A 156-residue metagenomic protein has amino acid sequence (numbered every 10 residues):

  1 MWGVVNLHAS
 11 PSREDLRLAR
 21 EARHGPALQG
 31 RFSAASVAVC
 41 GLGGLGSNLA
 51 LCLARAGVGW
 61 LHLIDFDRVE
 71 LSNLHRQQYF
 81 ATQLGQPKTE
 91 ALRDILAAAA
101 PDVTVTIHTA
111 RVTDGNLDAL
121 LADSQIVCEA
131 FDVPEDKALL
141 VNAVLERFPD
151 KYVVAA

Functional and structural regions predicted by a protein language model:
M1-V37: N-terminal charged helix/coil linker that caps or initiates catalytic domains
F32, L120-A122: A short, aliphatic-rich alpha-helical micro-motif
V39-L42, L63: Hydrophobic Val/Ile/Leu positions in short beta-strands of Rossmann-like dinucleotide-binding domains
L45: Hydrophobic/small residue at the entry helix of a nucleotide-binding pocket
R55-W60: Conserved S-adenosyl-L-methionine
L63-A99: Glycine-rich phosphate-binding loop and adjoining beta1-alpha1-beta2 segment of Rossmann-like nucleotide-binding folds
T109-N116: Conserved SAM/SAH-binding loop
Q125-A156: E1/E1-like adenylate-forming module used to activate ubiquitin-like modifiers and sulfur-carrier proteins
